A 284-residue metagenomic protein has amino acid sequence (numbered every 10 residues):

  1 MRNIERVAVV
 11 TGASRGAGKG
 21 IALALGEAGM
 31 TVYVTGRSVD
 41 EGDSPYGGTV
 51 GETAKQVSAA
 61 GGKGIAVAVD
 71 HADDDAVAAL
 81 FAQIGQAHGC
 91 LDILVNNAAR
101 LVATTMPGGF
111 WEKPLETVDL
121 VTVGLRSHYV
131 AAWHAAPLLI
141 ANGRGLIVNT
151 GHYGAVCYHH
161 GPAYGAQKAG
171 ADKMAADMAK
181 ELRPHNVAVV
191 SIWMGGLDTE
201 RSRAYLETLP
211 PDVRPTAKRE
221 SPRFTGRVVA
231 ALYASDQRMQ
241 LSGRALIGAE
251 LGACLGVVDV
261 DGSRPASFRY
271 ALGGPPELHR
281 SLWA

Functional and structural regions predicted by a protein language model:
R2-H88, V102-G108, K113: Short-chain dehydrogenase/reductase
E5-V7, G62-K63, C90-L91, L139-Y153 (+2 more regions): Active-site loop of short-chain dehydrogenase/reductase
T11, L91-A99, G124, N149 (+1 more regions): Rossmann-fold scaffold of SDR-type NAD(P)-dependent oxidoreductases
L25, G89-C90, D172-A175, L182-L197 (+1 more regions): Conserved Rossmann-fold SDR core element
L80, V95, S127, A131-A135 (+3 more regions): Hydrophobic positions on the long internal alpha-helix of Rossmann-like NAD(P)-dependent oxidoreductase domains
R100-T104, W111-E116, L120, L146-P184 (+2 more regions): Catalytic loop of short-chain dehydrogenase/reductase
V123-A141, A155, A179-K180, P184: Amphipathic alpha-helical dimer-interface segment in Rossmann-like NAD(P)H-dependent oxidoreductases
S191, T208-A284: C-terminal helical subdomain
